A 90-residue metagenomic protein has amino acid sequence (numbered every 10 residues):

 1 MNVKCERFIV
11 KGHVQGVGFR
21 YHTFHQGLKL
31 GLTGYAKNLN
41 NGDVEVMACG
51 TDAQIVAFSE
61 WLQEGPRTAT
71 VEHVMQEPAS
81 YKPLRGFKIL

Functional and structural regions predicted by a protein language model:
M1-L90: Intrinsically disordered, low-complexity, mixed-charge
